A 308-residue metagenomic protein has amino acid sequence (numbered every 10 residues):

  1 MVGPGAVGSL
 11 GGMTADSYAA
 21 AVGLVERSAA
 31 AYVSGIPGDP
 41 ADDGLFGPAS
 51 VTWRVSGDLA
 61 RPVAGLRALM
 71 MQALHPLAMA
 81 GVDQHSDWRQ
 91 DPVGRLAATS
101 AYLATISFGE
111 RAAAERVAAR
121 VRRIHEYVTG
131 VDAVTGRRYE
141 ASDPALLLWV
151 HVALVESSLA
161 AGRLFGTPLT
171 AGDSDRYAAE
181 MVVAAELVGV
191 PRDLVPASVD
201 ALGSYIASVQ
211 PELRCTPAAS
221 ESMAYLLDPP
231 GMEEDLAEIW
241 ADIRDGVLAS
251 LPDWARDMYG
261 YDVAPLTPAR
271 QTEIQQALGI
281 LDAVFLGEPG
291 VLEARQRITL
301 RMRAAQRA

Functional and structural regions predicted by a protein language model:
V2-W149, A153-A308: Mature, function-bearing regions of proteins
